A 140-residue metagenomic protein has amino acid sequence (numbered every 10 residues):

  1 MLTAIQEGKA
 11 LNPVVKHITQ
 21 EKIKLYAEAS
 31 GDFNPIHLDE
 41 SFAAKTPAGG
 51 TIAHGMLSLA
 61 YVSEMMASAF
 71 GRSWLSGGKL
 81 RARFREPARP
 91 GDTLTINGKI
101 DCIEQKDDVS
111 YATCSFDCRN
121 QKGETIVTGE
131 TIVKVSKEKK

Functional and structural regions predicted by a protein language model:
M1-A53: Catalytic strand-loop segment that frames the active site of acyl-thioester-processing enzymes
M1-L11, R89-K140: HotDog/MaoC-like acyl-thioester-processing domains
V14, K22, D32, S76-L80 (+2 more regions): A generic structural signal for short beta-strands and their flanking turns/coil linkers
A44-A53, A60-I100: Hydrophobic beta-strand-centered segment that forms part of the acyl-chain substrate-binding groove
